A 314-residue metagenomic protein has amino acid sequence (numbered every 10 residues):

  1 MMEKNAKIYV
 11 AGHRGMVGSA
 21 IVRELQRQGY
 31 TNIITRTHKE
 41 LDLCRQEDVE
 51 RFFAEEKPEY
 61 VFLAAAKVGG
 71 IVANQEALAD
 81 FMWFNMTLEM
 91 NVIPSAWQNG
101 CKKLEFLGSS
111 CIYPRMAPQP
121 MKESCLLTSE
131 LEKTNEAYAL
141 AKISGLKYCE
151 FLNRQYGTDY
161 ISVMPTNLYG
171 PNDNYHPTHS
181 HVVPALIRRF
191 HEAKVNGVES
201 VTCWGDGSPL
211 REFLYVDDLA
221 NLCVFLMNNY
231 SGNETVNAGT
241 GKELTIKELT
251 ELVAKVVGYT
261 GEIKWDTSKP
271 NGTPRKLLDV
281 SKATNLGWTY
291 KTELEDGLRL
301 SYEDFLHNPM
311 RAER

Functional and structural regions predicted by a protein language model:
K4, M90-N135: Conserved Rossmann-fold NAD(P)-dependent oxidoreductase catalytic core, especially the SDR/UDP-sugar
A11-M16, A20-Q28, E192-R314: C-terminal substrate-binding subdomain of Rossmann-fold SDR/epimerase-dehydratase oxidoreductases
Q26-R51: Adenosine-cofactor binding site in Rossmann-like domains, unifying the SAM/SAH pocket of S-adenosylmethionine-dependent
Q46-M86: NAD(P)H-binding glycine-rich loop region in Rossmannoid oxidoreductase-like domains and their noncatalytic homologs
G70-I71, F106-M121, A137-I143, Q155 (+1 more regions): Conserved catalytic-site region of short-chain dehydrogenase/reductase
M82, M86, T134-L146, H176-P184 (+2 more regions): Short-chain dehydrogenase/reductase
I112-P114, A137, I161-A185, P209-L210: Flexible, glycine-rich beta-alpha linker
K133-T166, A185-V195: Active-site Tyr-X1-5-Lys
